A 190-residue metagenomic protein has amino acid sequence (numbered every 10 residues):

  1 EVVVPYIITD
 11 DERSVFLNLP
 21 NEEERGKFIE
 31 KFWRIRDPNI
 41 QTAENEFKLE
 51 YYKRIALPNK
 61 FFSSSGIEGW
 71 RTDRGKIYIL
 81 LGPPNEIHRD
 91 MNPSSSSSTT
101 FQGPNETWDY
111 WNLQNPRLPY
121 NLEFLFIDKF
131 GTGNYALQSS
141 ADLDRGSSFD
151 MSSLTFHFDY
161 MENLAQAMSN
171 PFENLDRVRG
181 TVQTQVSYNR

Functional and structural regions predicted by a protein language model:
E1-R190: Residues within mature, well-folded domains
